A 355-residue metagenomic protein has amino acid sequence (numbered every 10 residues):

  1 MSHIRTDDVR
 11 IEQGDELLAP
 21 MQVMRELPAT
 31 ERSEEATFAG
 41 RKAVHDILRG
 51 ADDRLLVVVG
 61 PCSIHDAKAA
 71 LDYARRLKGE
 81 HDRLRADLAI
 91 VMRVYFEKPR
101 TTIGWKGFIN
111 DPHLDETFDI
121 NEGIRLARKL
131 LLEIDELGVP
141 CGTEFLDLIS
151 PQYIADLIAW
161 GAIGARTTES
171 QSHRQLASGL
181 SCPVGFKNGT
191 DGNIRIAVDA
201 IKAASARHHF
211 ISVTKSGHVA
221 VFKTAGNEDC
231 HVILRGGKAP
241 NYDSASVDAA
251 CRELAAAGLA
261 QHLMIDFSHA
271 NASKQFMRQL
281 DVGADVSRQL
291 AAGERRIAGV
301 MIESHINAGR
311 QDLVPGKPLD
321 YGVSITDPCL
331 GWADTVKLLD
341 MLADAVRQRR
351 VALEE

Functional and structural regions predicted by a protein language model:
S2-D8, D87-Y242, S246-V247, H269-A270 (+7 more regions): Active-site-facing alpha/beta catalytic cores
R10-A51: N- or domain-start disorder-to-order transition segments that initiate the globular core
A19-P28, T224-G236, L319: Gly-rich Lys/Arg/Thr-decorated short loops/hinges at beta-loop-alpha junctions or inter-strand turns that position
L56-A69, D327: Conserved phosphate/anionic-ligand binding catalytic regions in large, soluble enzymes, centered on
G60, I265, G331: Conserved, mostly hydrophobic/aromatic
A67-G79, T102-N110: Glycine-rich loop at the start of a catalytic domain that most often binds anionic cofactors/ligands
L234-G237, N241, A249-M264: A contiguous, surface-oriented mixed alpha/beta subdomain in the mid-to-C-terminal portion of proteins that forms
H305-R350: Internal helix-turn-beta structural module
